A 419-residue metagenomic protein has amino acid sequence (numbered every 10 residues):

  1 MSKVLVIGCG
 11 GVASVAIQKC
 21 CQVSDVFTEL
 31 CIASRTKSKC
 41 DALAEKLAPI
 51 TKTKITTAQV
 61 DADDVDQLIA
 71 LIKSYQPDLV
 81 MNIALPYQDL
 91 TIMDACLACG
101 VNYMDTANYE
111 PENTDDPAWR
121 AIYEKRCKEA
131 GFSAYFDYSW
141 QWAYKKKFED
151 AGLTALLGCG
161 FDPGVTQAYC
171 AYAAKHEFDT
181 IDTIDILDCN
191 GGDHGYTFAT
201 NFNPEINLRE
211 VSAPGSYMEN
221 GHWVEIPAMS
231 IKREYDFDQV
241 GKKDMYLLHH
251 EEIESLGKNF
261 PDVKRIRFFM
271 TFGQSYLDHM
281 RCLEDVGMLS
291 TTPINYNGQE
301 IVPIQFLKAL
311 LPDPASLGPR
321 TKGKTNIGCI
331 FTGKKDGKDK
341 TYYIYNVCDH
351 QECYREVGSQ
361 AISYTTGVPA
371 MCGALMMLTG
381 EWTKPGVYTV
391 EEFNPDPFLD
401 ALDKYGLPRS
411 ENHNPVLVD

Functional and structural regions predicted by a protein language model:
C9-G10: Glycine-rich Rossmann-fold phosphate-binding loop(s) that bind the pyrophosphate of adenine dinucleotide cofactors
A13-S14: N-terminal Rossmann-fold NAD(P) dinucleotide-binding loop
T36-K39: Helix N-cap at the beta1-alpha1 junction of Rossmann-like dinucleotide-binding domains, i.e., the first residues
I50-D64: Rossmann-fold cofactor-recognition segment
D61-P77, Q88: Conserved Rossmann-fold cofactor-binding substructure of NAD(P)-dependent oxidoreductases
I72, D78-M81, Y103-D105: N-terminal Rossmann-like NAD(P) cofactor-binding module of classical short-chain dehydrogenase/reductase
P86-D89, M93-F202: Glycine-/Pro-rich loop/turn segments that contact NAD(P) or position catalytic residues in Rossmann-like domains
K175-D419: C-terminal catalytic/substrate-binding lobe primarily of soluble NAD(P)-dependent oxidoreductases
